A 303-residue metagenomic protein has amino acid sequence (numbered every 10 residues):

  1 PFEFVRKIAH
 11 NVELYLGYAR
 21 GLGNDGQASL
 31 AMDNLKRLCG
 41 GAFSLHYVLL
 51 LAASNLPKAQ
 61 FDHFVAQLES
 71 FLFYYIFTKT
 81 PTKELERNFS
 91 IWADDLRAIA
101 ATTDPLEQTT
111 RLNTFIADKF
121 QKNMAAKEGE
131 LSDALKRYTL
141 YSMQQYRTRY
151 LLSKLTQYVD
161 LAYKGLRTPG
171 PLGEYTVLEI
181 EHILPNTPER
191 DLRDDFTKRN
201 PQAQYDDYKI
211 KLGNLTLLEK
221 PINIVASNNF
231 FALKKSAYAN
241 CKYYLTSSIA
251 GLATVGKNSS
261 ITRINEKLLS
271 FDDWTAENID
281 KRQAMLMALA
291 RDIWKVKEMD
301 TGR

Functional and structural regions predicted by a protein language model:
P1-L155, A253-N258, E266-L269, D273-W274 (+1 more regions): A cross-family structural signal marking well-folded subdomains
Q108-I249, I279-R282, M287-A290, W294: Betabetaalpha-Me/HNH-type nuclease active-site subdomain
K235-L269: C-terminal, non-catalytic "cap/extension" segments appended to globular domains
I261-R303: Acidic, carboxylate-rich catalytic segments that either coordinate divalent cations
